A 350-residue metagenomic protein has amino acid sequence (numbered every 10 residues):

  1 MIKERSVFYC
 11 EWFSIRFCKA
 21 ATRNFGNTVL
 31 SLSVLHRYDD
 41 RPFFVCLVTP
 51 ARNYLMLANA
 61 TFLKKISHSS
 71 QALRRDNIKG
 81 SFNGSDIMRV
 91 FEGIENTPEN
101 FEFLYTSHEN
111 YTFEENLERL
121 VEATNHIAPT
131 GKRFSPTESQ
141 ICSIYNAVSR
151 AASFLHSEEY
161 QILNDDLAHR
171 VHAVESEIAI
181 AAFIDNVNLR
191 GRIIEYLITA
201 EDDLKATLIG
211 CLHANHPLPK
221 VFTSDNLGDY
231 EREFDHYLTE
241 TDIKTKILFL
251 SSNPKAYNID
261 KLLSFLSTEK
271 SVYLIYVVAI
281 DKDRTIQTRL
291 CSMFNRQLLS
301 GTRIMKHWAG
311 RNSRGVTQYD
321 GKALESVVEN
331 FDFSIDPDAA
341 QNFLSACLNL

Functional and structural regions predicted by a protein language model:
M1-D39, F44, T61, G321-F333: Hydrophobic, helix-prone linear segments
M1-K3, H36, G210-Y237, L263-T268: Active-site metal-binding core of divalent-cation-utilizing nuclease and nuclease-like domains
I2-G26, G228-N253: Conserved catalytic cores of phosphodiester-cleaving nucleases, focusing on short active-site segments
T22-L55, T245-F294: Catalytic cores of nucleic-acid endonucleases
R52-N96, V278-V328: Domain-level recognition of nuclease-like catalytic cores that cleave nucleotide substrates
F91-Y105, Y257-S264: Catalytic "initiation/cleavage/transfer" segments centered on a nucleophilic residue and adjacent nucleic-acid-engaging
F101-E102, T106-E201: Interdomain/boundary linker segments immediately adjacent to catalytic/signaling cores
S313-L350: C-terminal tail/extension regions appended to the core domain(s) of diverse proteins
